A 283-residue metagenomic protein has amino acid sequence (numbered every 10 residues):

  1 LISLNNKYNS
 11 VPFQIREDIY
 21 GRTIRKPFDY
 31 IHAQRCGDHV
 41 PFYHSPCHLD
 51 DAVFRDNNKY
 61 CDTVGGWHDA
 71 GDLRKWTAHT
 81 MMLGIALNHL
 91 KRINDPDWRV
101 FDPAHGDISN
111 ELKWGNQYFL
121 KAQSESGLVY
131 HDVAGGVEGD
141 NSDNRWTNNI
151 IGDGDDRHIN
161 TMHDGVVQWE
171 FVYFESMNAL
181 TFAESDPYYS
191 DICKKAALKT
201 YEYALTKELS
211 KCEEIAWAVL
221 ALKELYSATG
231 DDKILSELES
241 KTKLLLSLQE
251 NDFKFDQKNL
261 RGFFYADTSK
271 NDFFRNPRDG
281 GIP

Functional and structural regions predicted by a protein language model:
L1, S10, Y20-P283: Glycan-recognition and catalytic cores of secretory/periplasmic carbohydrate-active enzymes
K7-E17: Edge beta-strands of extracellular beta-sandwich domains
